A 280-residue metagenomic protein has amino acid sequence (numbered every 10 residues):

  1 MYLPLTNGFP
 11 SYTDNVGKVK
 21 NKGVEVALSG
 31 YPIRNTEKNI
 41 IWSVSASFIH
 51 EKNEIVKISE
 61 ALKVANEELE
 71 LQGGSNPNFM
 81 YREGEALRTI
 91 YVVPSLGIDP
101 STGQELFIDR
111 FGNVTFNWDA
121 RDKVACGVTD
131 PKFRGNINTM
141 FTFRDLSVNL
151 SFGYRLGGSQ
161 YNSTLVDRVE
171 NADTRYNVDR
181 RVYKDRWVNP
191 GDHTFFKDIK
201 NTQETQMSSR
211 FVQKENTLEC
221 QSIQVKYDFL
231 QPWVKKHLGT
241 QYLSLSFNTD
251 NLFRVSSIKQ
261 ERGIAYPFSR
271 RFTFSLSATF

Functional and structural regions predicted by a protein language model:
M1-S11, G112-A120, K197-S209, F253-K259: Flexible, solvent-exposed coil segments and beta strand-coil junctions, predominantly the extracellular/periplasmic
M1-Y2, K38-I40, N53-E70, G157-R186 (+1 more regions): Outer-membrane beta-barrel and related beta-rich outer-membrane complex signature in Gram-negative bacteria
P10, K18-V24, F48-E54, P131-G135 (+3 more regions): Transmembrane beta-barrel architecture of outer-membrane proteins
D14-K20, V24, I33-T129: Conserved small-residue
E25-L28, I223, F268-F280: Outer-membrane beta-barrel "beta-signal"
L28-T36, W42-V44, K52, F143-D145 (+3 more regions): Outer-membrane beta-barrel proteins
I33, I49-I55, R144, R155-S159 (+2 more regions): Structural signature of outer-membrane beta-barrel domains
R155-S244, T249: Extracytoplasmic gating/loop element in the C-terminal half of outer-membrane beta-barrel translocons and assembly
